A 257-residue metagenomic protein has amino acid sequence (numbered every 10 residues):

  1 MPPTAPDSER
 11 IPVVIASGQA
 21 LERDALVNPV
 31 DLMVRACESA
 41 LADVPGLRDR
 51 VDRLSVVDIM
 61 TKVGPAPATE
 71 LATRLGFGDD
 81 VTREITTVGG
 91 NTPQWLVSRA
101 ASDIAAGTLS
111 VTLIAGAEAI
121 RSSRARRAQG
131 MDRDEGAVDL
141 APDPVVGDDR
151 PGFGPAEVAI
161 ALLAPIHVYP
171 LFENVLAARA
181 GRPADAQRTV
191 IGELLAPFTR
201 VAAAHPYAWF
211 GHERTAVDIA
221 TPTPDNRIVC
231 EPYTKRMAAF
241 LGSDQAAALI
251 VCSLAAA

Functional and structural regions predicted by a protein language model:
M1-T86, A101-A106, L113-A256: Conserved "HGTGT" condensation-loop signature of ketosynthase/thiolase-family condensing enzymes that catalyze
Q94-S102: Conserved phosphate-binding catalytic cores of ATP/NTP-utilizing and phosphoryl-transfer enzymes
